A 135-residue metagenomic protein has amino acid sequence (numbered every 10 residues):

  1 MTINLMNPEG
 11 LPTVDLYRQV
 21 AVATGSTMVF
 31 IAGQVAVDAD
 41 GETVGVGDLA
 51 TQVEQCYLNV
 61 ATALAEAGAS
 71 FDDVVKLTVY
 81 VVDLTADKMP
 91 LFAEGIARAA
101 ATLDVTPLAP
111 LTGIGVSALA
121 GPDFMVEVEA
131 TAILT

Functional and structural regions predicted by a protein language model:
M1-L58, T62-V75, V81-T135: N-terminal presequence-like segments and the immediate start of the first folded domain
